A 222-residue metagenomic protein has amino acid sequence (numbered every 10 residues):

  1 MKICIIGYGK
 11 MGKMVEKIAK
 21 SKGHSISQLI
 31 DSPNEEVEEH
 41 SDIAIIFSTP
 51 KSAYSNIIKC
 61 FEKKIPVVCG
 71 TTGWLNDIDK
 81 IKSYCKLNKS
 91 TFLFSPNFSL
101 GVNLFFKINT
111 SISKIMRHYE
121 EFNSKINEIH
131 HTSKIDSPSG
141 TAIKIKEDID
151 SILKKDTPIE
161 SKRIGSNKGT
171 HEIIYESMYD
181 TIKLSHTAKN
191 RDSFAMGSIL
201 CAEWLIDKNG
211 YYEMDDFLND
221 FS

Functional and structural regions predicted by a protein language model:
K2-I5, K10-E38, H118-S222: C-terminal substrate-binding/catalytic lobe of Rossmann-fold NAD(P)-dependent oxidoreductases
I26, V67-V68, T91-F92: Hydrophobic beta-strand scaffold residues
S32-N34, T71-L75, F98: Short, acidic/turn-prone active-site loops that include or flank metal/cofactor- and phosphate-binding residues
E38, I43, P50-G70, D79-I81: Rossmann-fold NAD(P) dinucleotide-binding segment
Y54-E62, D79, F106, T110-S113 (+2 more regions): Amphipathic, non-transmembrane alpha-helical secondary structure
T71-L93, N103-I112: Rossmann-fold NAD(P)-binding glycine/threonine-rich loop
